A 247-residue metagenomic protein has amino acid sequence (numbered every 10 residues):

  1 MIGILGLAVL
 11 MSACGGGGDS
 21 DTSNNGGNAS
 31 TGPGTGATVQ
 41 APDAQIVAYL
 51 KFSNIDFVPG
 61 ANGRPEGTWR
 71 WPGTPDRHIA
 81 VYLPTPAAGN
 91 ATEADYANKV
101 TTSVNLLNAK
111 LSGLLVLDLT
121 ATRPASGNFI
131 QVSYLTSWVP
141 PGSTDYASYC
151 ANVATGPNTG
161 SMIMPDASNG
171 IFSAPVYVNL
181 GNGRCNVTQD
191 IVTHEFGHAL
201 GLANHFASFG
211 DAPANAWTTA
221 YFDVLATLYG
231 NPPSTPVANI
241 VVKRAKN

Functional and structural regions predicted by a protein language model:
M1-G3: Bacterial N-terminal signal peptides that target proteins for export
L10-A13: C-terminal motif of bacterial Sec signal peptides marking the signal peptidase cleavage site
G16-D95, S161-S168, G230-N247: Disordered inhibitory propeptide/activation segment of secreted metzincin zinc metalloprotease zymogens, centered on
G18-D19, Q189, G201-H205: Extracellular low-complexity, Gly/Ser/Thr-rich intrinsically disordered linkers and protease-sensitive activation/hinge
L83-Y96, Y177-V187, G210-N215: Second-shell loop/turn segments in exported
Y96-A199: Metzincin-family zinc-dependent endopeptidase catalytic domain
W138, A203-F206, N231-S234: Acidic glycine-/aspartate-rich tracts in secreted/extracellular proteins
F196-D211: Catalytic Zn2+-binding segment of zinc metalloproteases
